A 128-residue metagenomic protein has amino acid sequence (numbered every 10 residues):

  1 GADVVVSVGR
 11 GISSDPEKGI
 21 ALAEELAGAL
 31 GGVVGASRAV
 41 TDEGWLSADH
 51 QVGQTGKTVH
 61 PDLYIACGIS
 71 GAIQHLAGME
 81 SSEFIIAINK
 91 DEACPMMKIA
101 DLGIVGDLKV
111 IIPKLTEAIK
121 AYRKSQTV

Functional and structural regions predicted by a protein language model:
G1-V128: N-terminal glycine-rich FAD/FM-binding segment characteristic of electron-transfer flavoproteins
